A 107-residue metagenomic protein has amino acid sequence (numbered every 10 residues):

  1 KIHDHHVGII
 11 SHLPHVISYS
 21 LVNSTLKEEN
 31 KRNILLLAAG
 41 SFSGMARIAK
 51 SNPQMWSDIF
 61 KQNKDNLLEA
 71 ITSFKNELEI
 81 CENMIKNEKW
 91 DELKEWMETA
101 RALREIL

Functional and structural regions predicted by a protein language model:
K1-L13, R32-L35: Conserved Rossmann-fold dehydrogenase catalytic segment
G8-S11, H15-V22, S43, R47: Generic alpha-helical structural context detector
I17-R32, I59: N-terminal glycine-rich phosphate-binding loop for ADP-containing cofactors
K31-A100: Interdomain hinge/lid region at the active-site interface of Rossmann-like NAD(P)-dependent oxidoreductases
I106-L107: Amphipathic alpha-helical coiled-coil segments
